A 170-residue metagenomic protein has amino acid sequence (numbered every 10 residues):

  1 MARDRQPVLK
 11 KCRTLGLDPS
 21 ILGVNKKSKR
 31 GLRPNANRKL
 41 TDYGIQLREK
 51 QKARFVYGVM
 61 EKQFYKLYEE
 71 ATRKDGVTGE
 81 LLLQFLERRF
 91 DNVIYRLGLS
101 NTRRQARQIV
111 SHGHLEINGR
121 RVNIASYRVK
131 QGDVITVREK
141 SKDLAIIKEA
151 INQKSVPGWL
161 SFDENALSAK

Functional and structural regions predicted by a protein language model:
M1-L97, I124-K170: Ferredoxin-like alpha/beta domains used as RNA- or RNAP-binding modules
R96, S111, I117: Short glycine/serine/threonine-biased micro-segments
R103, I109-V110, V129: Short, well-ordered loop/turn sites that connect or cap secondary structure elements
